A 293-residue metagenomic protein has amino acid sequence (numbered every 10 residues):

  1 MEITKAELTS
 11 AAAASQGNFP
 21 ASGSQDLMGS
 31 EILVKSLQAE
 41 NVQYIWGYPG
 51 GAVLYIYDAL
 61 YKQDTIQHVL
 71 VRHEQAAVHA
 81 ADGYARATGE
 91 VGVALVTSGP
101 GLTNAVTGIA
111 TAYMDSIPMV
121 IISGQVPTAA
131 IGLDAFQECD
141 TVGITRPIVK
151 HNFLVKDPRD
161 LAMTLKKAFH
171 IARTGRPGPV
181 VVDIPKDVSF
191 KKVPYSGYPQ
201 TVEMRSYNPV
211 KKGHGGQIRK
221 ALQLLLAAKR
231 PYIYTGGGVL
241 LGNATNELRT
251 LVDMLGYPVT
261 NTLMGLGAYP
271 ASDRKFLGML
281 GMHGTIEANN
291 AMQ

Functional and structural regions predicted by a protein language model:
E2-Q293: N-terminal alpha/beta PP-like core and its mobile active-site loop of ThDP/TPP-dependent enzymes
